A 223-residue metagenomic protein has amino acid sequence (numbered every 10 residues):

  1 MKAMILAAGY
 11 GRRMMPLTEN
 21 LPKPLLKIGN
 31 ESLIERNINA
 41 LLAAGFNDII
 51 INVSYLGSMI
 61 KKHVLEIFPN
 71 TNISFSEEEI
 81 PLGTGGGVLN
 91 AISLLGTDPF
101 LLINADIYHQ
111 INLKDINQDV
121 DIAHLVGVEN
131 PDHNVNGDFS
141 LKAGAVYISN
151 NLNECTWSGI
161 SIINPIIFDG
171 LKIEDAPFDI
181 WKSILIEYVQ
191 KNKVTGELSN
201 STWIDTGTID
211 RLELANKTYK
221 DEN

Functional and structural regions predicted by a protein language model:
M1-E19, L33, K193: N-terminal nucleotide-binding beta1-loop-alpha1 segment
K2-I5, K27, E31-N104, G170 (+2 more regions): Conserved N-terminal catalytic core of the sugar/cofactor nucleotidyltransferase
Y10, A105-I107: Active-site metal-binding loops of divalent metal-dependent hydrolases
P24, N72-S74, K193-T195: Conserved beta-strand segments of alpha/beta enzyme cores
S54, S76-E78, V126, S149 (+1 more regions): Conserved beta-strand termini and adjacent loop/short-helix elements that scaffold enzyme active sites in alpha/beta
Y55, H124-L141: Short beta-strand-to-loop element that shapes/binds the nucleotide-sugar donor at the catalytic cleft/hinge
Y108, L113-Q118, N130-P131, A145-N223: Catalytic-core segments of class I nucleotidyltransferases/pyrophosphorylases that form NMP-activated intermediates
